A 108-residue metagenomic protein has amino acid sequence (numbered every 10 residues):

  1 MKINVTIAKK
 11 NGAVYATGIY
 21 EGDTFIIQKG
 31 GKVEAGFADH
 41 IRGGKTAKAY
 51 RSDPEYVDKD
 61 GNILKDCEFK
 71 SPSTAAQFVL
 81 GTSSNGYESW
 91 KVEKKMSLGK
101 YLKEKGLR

Functional and structural regions predicted by a protein language model:
M1-R108: Intrinsically disordered, charged low-complexity linkers and terminal tails that flank or connect structured domains
